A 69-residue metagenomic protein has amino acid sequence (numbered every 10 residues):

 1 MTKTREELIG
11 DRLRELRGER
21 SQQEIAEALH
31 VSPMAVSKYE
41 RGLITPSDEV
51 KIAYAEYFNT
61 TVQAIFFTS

Functional and structural regions predicted by a protein language model:
M1-G18, Q63, F67: A short, Lys/Arg-rich alpha-helix, primarily the initiator
D11, E19-S21, P46-E49: Residue-level signal for the short linker/turn that defines the boundary of a DNA-recognition helix
E19-K38: Short alpha-helical DNA-recognition segment
P33-S37, I44, Q63: Key DNA-contact positions within bacterial/archaeal DNA-binding proteins
K38, F67-T68: Phosphate-coordinating loops and pocket residues in cytosolic domains that bind phosphorylated ligands
L43, Y57, S69: The DNA-recognition helices of helix-turn-helix-type DNA-binding domains
E49-A64: DNA major-groove recognition helix of helix-turn-helix/homeodomain DNA-binding modules
